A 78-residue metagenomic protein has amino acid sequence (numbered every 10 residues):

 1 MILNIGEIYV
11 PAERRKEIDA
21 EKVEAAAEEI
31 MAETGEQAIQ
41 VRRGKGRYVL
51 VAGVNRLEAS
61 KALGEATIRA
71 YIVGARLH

Functional and structural regions predicted by a protein language model:
M1-G74: Short, charged/polar connector segments at secondary-structure boundaries
L77-H78: Short, charged recognition helix plus adjacent turn of helix-turn-helix-like nucleic-acid-binding domains
